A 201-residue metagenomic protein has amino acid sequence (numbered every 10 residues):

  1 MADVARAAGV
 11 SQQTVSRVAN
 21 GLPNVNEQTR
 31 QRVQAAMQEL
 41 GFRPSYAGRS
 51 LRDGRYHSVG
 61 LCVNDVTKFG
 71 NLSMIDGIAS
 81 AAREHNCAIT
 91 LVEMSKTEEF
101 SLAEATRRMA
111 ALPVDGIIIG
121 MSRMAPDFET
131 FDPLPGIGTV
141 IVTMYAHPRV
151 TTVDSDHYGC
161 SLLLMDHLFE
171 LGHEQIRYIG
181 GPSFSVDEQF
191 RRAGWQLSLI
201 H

Functional and structural regions predicted by a protein language model:
M1-H57: N-terminal helix-turn-helix DNA-binding module of bacterial transcription factors
V4, I200-H201: Conserved small/polar residues in nucleotide/adenosyl-binding loops
T14-R17, L51-T67, H167, Q175-P182: Short beta-strand segments enriched in small/hydrophobic residues
Q28, Y46, L72-M74, E104 (+1 more regions): Generic recognition of short, well-ordered alpha-helical segments
R30, Y56, I75, H173 (+1 more regions): ATP/adenylate-binding site constellation spanning eukaryotic-like Ser/Thr protein kinases, ABC-transporter
H57-D166, E170: Alpha-helical recognition/docking segments in bacterial nutrient-uptake and carbohydrate-utilization systems
L164-L199: An alpha-beta-alpha
